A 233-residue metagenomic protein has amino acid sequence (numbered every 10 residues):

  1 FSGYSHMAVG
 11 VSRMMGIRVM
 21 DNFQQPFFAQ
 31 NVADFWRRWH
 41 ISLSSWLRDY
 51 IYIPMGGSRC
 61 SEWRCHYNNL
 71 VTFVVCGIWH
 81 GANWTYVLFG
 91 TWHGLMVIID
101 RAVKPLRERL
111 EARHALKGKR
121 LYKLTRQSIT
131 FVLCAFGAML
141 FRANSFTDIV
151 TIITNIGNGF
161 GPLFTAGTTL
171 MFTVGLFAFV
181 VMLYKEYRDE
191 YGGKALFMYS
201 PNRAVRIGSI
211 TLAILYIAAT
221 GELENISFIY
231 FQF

Functional and structural regions predicted by a protein language model:
F1-Q232: Membrane-embedded transmembrane alpha-helical bundles that form the catalytic cores of multi-pass lipid-modifying
